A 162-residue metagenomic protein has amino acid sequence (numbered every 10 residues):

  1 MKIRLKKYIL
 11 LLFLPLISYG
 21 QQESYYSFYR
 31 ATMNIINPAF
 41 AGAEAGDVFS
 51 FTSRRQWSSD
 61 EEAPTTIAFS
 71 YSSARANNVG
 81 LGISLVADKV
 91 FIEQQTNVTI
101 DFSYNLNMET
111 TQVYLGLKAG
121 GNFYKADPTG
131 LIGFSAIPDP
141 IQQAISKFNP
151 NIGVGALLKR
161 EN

Functional and structural regions predicted by a protein language model:
M1-Y25: Bacterial Sec-dependent N-terminal signal peptides
Q21-N162: Subset of outer-membrane beta-barrel
